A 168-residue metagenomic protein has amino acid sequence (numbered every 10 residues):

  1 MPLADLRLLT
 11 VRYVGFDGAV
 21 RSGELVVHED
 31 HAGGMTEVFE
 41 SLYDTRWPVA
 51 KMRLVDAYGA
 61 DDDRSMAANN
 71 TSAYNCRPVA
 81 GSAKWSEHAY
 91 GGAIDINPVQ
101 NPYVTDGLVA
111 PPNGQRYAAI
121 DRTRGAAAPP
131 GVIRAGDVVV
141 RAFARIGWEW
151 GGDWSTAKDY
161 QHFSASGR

Functional and structural regions predicted by a protein language model:
M1-A4, A67, E87-A89, A110: A generic structural signal for short, non-catalytic loop/turn and secondary-structure boundary residues
M1-M66: Active-site acidic/histidine clusters and adjacent loop/turn architecture that either coordinate catalytic ions
L8-Y13, V38, L42, Y74 (+4 more regions): Generic structural hydrophobic/aromatic packing signal, biased to beta-strands
G18-S22, C76, T123: General secondary-structure edge motif
A50, D56-K84, A142-G151: Conserved short secondary-structure elements within globular domains
P78-G81, W85, Y90-R168: Catalytic cores and adjacent binding grooves of peptidoglycan-active enzymes
